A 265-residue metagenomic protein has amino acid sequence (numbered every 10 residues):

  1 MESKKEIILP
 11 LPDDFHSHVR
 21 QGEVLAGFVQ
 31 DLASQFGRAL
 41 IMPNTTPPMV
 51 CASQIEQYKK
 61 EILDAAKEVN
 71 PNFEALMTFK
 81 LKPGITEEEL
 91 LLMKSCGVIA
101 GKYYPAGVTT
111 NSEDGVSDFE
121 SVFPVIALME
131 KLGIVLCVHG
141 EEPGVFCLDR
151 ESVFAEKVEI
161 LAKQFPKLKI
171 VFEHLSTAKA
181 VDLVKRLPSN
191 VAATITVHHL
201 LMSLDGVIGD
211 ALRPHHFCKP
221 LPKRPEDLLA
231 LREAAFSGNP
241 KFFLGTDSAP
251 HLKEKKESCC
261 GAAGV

Functional and structural regions predicted by a protein language model:
M1-A33: Replace "His-x-His-based motif
S3, I85-Y103, N111-L244: Histidine/acidic residue-rich metal-binding segments in metalloenzymes
L11-G22, L136-E142, I195, T246-S248: Histidine-centered catalytic micro-motifs
D14-F15, F28-S53, N70-K82, V98-N111 (+2 more regions): Divalent metal-dependent hydrolysis catalytic cores, especially in the metallo-beta-lactamase
H18, P48, E173, P220-R224 (+1 more regions): Hydrophobic alpha-helical scaffolding
G22-D31, G84-K94: Short, acidic/polar
A52-E61: Glycine-rich loop at the start of a catalytic domain that most often binds anionic cofactors/ligands
A235-V265: His/Asp/Glu-enriched, well-ordered alpha-helical/loop segment that forms or immediately abuts the divalent-metal
